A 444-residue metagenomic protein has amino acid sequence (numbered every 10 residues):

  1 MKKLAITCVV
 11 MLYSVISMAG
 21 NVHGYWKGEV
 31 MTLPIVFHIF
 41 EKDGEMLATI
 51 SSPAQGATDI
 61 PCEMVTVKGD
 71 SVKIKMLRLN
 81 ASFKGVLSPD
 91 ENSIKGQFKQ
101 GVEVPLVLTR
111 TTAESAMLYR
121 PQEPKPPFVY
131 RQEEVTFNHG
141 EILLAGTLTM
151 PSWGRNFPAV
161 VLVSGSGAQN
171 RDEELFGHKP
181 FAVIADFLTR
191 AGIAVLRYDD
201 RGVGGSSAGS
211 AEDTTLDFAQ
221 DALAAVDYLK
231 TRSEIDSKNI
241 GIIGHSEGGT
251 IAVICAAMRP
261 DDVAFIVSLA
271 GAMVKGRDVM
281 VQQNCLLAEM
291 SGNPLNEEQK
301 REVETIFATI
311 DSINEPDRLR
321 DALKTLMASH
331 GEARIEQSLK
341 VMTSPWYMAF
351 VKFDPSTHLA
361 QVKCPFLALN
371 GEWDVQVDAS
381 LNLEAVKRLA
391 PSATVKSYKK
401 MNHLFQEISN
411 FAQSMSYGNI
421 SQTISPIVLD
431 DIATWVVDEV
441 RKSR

Functional and structural regions predicted by a protein language model:
G20-L87, K95-Q100, Q122, V129 (+1 more regions): Central antiparallel beta-sheet cores of small beta-barrel/beta-sandwich binding domains
E114-R155: N-terminal cap/lid segment of alpha/beta-hydrolase-fold proteins
N156-S166: Short beta-strand element of the alpha/beta-hydrolase
E174-V195: Short amphipathic alpha-helix adjacent to the substrate-entry channel of hydrolases
E212-S233: Alpha/beta-hydrolase active-site loop
V267-A360: Accessory cap/linker subdomain of secreted extracellular hydrolases
V362, A368-N370: Short beta-strand/loop motif that positions the catalytic acidic residue of the alpha/beta-hydrolase fold
C364, V377-R388: Short alpha-helix in the alpha/beta-hydrolase fold that links the catalytic acid
